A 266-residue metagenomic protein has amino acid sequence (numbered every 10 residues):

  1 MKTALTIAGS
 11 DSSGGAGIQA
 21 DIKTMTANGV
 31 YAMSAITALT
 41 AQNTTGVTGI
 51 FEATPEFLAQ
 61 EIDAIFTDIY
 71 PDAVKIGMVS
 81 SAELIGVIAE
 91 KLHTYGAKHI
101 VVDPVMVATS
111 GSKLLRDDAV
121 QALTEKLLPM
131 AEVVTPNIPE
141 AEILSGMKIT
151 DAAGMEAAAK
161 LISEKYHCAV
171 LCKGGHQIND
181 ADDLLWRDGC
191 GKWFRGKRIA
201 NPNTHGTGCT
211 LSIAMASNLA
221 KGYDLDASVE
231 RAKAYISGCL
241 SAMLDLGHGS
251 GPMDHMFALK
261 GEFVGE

Functional and structural regions predicted by a protein language model:
T3-T6, T26-S110: Conserved N-terminal subdomain of the carbohydrate kinase-like
I7-S13, G191-H205: Short pre-catalytic strand/loop immediately N-terminal to key active-site residues, enriched for Gly-Thr
G14-V30: N-terminal basic/disordered segments at the start of proteins
Q19, E142-I143, N201-L225: Short, small-residue alpha-helix embedded
G29-M33, K192, N218-R231: Phosphate-handling active-site elements
E52, D226-E266: Charged C-terminal helix
D117-G191: Conserved phosphate/ATP/ADP-binding segment of small-molecule kinases
